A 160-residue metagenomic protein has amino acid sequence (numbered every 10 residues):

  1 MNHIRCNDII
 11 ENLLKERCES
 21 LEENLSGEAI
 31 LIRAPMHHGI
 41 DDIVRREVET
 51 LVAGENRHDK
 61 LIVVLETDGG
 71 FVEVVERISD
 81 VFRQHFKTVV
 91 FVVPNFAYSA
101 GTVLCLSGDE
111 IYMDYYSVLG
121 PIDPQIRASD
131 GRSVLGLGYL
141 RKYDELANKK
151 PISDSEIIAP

Functional and structural regions predicted by a protein language model:
M1-V103, S107-P160: Terminal-region recognition feature
